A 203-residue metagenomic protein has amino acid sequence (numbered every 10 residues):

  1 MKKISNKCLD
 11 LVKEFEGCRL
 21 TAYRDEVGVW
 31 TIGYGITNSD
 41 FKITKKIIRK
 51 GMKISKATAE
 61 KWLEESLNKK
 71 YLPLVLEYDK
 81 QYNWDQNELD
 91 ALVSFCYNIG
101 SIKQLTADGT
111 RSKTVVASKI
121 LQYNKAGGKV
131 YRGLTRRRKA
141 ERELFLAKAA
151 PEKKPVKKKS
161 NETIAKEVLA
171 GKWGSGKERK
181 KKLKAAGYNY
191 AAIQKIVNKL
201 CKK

Functional and structural regions predicted by a protein language model:
M1-T21, V27, I36-S39, T58-E65 (+2 more regions): Long, amphipathic alpha-helical surface segments
V12, A91-C96, K119-I120, V168: Short alpha-helical scaffolding segments that buttress acidic/His motifs in well-ordered protein cores
G28, E88-A91, V115-K119, A192-I193: Residue-level detector of well-ordered alpha-helical segments, enriched for hydrophobic/aromatic packing positions
W30-I47: Short, surface-exposed acidic-centric catalytic microdomains
K45-Q81, Q86-K103: Alpha-helical segment that forms one wall of the substrate-binding/catalytic cleft in peptidoglycan-active domains
R138, R142-E152, A186-K203: Repeat-associated, polar segments at repeat-unit boundaries in modular proteins
N161, L169-K180, Y188-Y190: Extracytoplasmic Gram-positive cell-surface binding/anchoring modules and repeats
